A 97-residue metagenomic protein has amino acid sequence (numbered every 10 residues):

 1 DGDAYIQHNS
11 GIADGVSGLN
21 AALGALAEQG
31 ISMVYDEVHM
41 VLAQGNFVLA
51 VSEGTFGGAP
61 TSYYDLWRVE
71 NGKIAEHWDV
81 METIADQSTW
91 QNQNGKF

Functional and structural regions predicted by a protein language model:
D1-F97: C-terminal and inter-domain tail/linker signature
